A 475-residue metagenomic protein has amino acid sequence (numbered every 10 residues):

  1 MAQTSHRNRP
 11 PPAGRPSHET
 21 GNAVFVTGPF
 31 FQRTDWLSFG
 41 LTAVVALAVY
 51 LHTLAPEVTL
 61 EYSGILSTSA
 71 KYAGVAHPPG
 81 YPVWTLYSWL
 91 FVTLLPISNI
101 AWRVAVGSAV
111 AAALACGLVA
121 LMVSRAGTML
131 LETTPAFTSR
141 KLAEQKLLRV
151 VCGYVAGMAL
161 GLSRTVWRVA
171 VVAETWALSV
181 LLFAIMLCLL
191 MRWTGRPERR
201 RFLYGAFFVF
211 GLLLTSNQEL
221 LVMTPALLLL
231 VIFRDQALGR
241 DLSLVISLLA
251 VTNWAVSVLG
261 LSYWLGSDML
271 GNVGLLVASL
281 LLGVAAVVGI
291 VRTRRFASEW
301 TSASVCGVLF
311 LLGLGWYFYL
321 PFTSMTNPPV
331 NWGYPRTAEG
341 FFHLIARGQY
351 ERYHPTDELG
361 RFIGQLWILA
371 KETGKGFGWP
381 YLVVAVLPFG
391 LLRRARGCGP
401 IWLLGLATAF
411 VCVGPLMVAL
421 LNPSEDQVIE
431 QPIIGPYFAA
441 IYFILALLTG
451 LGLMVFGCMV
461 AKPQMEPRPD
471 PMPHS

Functional and structural regions predicted by a protein language model:
F31-L60, L160-L162, V258, G307-N327 (+1 more regions): Transmembrane signal-anchor helices characteristic of membrane glycosylation enzymes that use polyprenol
H52-T53, I97-A105, T133-K146, A156-V180 (+5 more regions): Aromatic- and kink-enriched transmembrane "portal" helix at the membrane-lumen/periplasm boundary that abuts
T68-Y72, A156-M158, F202-S216, L228-L230 (+1 more regions): Membrane-interface alpha helices of multi-pass inner-membrane proteins
A70-N99, V106-V110, G117: Short hydrophobic/aromatic helix or loop-helix immediately within or flanking a transmembrane segment in polytopic
V106-L142, I185-R192, L447: Transmembrane-helix motifs of polytopic, lipid-linked glycan transferases
E132, A143-L147, M186-L203, F210 (+3 more regions): Membrane-interface transmembrane helices that cradle and orient dolichyl/undecaprenyl
T194, M223-F310: Perimembrane helix-loop-helix junctions
A286-R294, F377-P400: Hydrophobic, aromatic-rich transmembrane alpha-helices and their immediate juxtamembrane boundary segments
